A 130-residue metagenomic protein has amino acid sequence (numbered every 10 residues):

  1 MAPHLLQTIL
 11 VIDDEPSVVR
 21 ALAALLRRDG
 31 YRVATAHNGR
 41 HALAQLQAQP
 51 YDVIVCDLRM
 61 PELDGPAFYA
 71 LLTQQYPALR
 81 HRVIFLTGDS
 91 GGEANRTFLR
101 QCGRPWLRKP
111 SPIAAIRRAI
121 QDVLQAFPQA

Functional and structural regions predicted by a protein language model:
M1-T8, R96, P112-A130: Non-catalytic signal-transmission and effector/linker regions of two-component phosphorelay proteins
D13, D57: Active-site residues of response regulator receiver
P16-A34, R104: Two-component/phosphorelay signaling modules centered on CheY-like receiver
H37-H41, D64-F68: Acidic catalytic/metal-coordinating carboxylates
Q47-Q49, L72-H81: Conserved phosphotransfer cores of two-component systems
Q49-V55: Active-site beta3 strand of CheY-like receiver
M60: Receiver (REC) domain active-site loop signature in two-component systems and cognate sites in sensor histidine kinases
A67, R80, D89-R108, I113-R118: Alpha4 helix (beta4-alpha4-beta5 surface) of REC/receiver domains from two-component response regulators
